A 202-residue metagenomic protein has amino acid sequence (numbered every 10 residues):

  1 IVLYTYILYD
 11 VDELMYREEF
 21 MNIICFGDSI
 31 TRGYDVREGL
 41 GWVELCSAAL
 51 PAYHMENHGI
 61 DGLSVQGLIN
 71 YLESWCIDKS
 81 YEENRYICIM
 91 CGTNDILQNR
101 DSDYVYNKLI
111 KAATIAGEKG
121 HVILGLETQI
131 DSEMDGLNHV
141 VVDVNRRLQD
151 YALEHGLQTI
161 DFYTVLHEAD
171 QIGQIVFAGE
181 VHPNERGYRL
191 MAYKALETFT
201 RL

Functional and structural regions predicted by a protein language model:
I1, L8, D12, F26 (+4 more regions): Alpha-helical protein-protein interaction elements
I1, T5-L8, E13, I110 (+2 more regions): Compositionally biased, intrinsically disordered low-complexity regions
I1-Y9, Y16-N22, E154, R189-L202: Conserved catalytic region of serine esterases and O-acyltransferases that act on ester linkages in lipids
V2-I7, L14, P51, N84 (+2 more regions): Intrinsically disordered, low-complexity segments enriched in small/polar residues
L8-Y16, R32, G62, Q98-N99 (+3 more regions): A generic signature of intrinsically disordered, low-complexity regions enriched in glycine/proline and charged/polar
V11-D61, V65-Q66, Y71-E83: Serine-esterase "nucleophile elbow" of acetyl-processing enzymes
N70-L202: Alpha-helical cap/lid subdomain in secreted, periplasmic, or secretory-pathway luminal O-acyl-processing enzymes
